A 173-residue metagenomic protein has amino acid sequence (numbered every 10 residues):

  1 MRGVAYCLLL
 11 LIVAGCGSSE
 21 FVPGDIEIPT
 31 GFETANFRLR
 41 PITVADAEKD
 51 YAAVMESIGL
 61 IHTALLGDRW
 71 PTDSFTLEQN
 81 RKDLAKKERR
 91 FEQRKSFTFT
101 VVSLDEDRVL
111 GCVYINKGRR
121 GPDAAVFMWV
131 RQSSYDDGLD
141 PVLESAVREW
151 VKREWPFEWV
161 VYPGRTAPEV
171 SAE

Functional and structural regions predicted by a protein language model:
M1-V4: Positively charged n-region of N-terminal signal peptides that target proteins for export
Y6-A14: Bacterial N-terminal signal peptides
G17-S134, S145-E173: GNAT-family acyltransferases
Y135-P141: A short acidic/glycine-rich loop-to-helix N-cap element
